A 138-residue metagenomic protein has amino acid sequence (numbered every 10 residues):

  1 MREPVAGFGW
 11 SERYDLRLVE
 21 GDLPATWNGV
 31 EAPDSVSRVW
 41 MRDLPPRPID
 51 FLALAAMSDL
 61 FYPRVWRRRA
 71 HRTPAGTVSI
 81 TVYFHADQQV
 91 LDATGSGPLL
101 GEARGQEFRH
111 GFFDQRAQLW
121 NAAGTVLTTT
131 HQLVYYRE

Functional and structural regions predicted by a protein language model:
M1-E138: Terminal targeting signals and extreme-terminal segments of soluble enzymes
